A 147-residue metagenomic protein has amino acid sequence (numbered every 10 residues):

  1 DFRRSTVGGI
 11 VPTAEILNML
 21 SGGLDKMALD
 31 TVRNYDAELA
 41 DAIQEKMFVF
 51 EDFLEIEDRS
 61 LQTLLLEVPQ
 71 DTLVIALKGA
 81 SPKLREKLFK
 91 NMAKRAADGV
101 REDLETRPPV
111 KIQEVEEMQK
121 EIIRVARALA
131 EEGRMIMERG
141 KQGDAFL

Functional and structural regions predicted by a protein language model:
D1-L147: General marker for long, soluble alpha-helical cores
